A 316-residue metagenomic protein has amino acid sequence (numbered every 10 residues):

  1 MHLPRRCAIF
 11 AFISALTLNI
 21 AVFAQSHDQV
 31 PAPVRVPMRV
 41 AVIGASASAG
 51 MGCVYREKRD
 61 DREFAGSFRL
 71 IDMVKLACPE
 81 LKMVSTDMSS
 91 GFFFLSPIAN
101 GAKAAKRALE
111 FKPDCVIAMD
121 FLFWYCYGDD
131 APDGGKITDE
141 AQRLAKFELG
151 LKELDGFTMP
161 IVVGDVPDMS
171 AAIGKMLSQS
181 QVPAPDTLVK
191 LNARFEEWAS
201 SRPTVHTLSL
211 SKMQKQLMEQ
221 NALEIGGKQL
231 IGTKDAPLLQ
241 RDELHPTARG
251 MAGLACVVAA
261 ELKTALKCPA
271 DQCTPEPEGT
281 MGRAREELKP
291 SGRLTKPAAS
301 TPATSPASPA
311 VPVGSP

Functional and structural regions predicted by a protein language model:
M1-A11: Bacterial N-terminal signal peptides that target proteins for export
F10-A21: Bacterial N-terminal signal peptides
Q25-H27, P33-R39, E197-L208, K212-P316: Conserved catalytic region of serine esterases and O-acyltransferases that act on ester linkages in lipids
H27-V42, A47-A145, C273-A303, A310-G314: Conserved SGNH/GDSL esterase-like catalytic core that processes O-acyl groups on lipids and polysaccharides
F68, D72, K106, A145-K152 (+6 more regions): Solvent-exposed, polar/charged alpha-helical surfaces in well-ordered, non-transmembrane soluble domains, broadly
K75, P79, E110-P113, F121 (+4 more regions): Sec-exported extracytoplasmic/periplasmic mature domains
P97-P113, A172-N192, E219-T233: Short, electropositive alpha-helical surface patch
M119-C126, E153-K190, R202-P203, L208-L217: Active-site segments of SGNH/GDSL-like serine hydrolases that catalyze O-acetyl group transfer/hydrolysis on lipids
